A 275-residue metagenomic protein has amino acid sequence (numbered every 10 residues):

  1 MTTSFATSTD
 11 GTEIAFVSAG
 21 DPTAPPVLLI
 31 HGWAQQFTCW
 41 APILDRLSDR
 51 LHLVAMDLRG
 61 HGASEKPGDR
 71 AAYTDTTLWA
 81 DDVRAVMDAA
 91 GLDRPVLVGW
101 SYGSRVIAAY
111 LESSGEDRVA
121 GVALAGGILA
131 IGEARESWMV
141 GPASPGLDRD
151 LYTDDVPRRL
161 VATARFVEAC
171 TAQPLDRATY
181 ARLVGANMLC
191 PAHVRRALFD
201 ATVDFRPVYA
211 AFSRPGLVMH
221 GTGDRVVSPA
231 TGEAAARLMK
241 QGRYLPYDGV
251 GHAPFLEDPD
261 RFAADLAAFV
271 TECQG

Functional and structural regions predicted by a protein language model:
M1-L28, S48-H52, D88, L92-D93 (+2 more regions): Alpha/beta-hydrolase fold catalytic core
T9-T12, D45, V54-Y102, A264: Active-site loop/oxyanion-hole signature of alpha/beta-hydrolase fold enzymes
T12-D69: Conserved HGGG/HGGXW glycine-rich cap/lid loop of the alpha/beta-hydrolase fold
L29-G32, S101, G221: Glycine-rich His-Gly loop
A108-D154: Flexible "cap/lid" loop of the alpha/beta hydrolase fold
A134, M139, D154-A210: Conserved alpha/beta-hydrolase catalytic His-Asp/Glu region
V194-R237, P246: Conserved serine/cysteine hydrolase catalytic core
G242-G275: Catalytic active-site module of serine/aspartate enzymes centered on a nucleophile-bearing elbow/loop
